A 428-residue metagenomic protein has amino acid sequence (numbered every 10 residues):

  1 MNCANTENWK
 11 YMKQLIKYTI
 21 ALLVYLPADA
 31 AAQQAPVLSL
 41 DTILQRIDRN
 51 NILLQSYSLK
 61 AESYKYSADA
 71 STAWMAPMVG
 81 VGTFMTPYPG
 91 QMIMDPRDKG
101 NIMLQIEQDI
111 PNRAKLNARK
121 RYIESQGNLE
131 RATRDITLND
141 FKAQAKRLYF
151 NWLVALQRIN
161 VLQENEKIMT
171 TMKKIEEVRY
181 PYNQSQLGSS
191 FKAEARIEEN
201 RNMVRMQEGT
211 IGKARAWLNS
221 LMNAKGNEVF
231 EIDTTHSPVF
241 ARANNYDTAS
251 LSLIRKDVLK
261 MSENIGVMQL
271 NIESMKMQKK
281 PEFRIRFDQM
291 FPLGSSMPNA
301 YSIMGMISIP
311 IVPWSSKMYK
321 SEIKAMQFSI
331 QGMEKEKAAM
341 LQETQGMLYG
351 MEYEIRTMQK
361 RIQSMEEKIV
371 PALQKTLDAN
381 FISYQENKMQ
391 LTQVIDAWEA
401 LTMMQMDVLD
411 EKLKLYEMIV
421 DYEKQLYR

Functional and structural regions predicted by a protein language model:
M1-D41, R428: Bacterial Sec-dependent N-terminal signal peptides
K10, Q33-Q34, D41, G226 (+1 more regions): Acidic, low-complexity, intrinsically disordered peripheral segments
Y11, R121, D140-I254, M351-E354 (+2 more regions): Periplasmic alpha-helical coiled-coil/stalk elements that build and connect Gram-negative outer-membrane
A30-A61, G212, N227, N245: Sec-dependent signal peptide cleavage junction
Q45-N112, A249-S321, G346: A small-residue-enriched
I47, Y57, S71, I106 (+9 more regions): Buried hydrophobic packing residues in well-ordered domains
S56-S71, T137, F141-V161, A214 (+4 more regions): Amphipathic alpha-helical coiled-coil segments
